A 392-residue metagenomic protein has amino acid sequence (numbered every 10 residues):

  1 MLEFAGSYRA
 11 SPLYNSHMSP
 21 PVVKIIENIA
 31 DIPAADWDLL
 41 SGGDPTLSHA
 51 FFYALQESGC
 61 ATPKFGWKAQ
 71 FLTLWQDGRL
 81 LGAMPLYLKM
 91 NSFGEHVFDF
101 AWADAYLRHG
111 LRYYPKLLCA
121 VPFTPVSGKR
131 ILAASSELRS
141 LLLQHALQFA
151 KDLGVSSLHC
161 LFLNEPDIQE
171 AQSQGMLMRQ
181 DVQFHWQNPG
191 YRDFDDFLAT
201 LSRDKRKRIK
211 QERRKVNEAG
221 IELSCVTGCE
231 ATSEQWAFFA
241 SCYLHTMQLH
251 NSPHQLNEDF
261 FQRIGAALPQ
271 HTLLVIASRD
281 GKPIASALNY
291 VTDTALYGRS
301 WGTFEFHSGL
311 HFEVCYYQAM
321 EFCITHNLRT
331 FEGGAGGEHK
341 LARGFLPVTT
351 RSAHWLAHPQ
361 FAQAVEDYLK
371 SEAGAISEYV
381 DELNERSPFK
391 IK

Functional and structural regions predicted by a protein language model:
M1-H17: N-terminal amphipathic/basic-hydrophobic helices that include classical n-h-c signal peptides and signal-anchor
Y14-K392: N-acyltransferase acceptor-side catalytic subdomain
